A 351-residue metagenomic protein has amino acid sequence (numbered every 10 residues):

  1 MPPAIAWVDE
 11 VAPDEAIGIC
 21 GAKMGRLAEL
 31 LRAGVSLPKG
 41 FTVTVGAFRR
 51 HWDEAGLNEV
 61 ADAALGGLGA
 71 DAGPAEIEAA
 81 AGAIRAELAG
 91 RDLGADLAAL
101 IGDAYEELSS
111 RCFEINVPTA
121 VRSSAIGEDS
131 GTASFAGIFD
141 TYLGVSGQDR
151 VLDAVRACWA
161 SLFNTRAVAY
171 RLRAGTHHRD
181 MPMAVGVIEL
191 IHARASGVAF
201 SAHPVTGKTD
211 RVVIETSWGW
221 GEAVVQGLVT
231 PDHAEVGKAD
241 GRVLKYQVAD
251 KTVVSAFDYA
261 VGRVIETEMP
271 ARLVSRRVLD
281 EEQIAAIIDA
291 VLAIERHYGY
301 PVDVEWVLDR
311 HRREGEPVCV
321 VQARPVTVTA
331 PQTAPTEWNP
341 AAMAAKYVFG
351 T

Functional and structural regions predicted by a protein language model:
M1-A184, A195, S275-E282, A286-A290 (+7 more regions): N-terminal beta-alpha lobe that positions the nucleotide/phosphoryl donor in ATP/NTP-coupled carboxylate activation
A125, E189-I191, P204, W218 (+2 more regions): Short, flexible loop/turn elements at secondary-structure junctions
S196, A202-H203: Segments forming glycine/polar-rich beta-alpha architectures that bind adenosine-containing cofactors
R211, E215-D303, L308-D309, A342-T351: Conserved catalytic alpha/beta cores of large enzymes that bind or transform nucleotide phosphates and polynucleotides
T216, V321-T329: Short beta->alpha transition motifs characteristic of CBS
E222-Q226, T329-P335: Cytochrome P450 core scaffold surrounding the K-helix E-X-X-R motif and the conserved "meander" helix-loop region
